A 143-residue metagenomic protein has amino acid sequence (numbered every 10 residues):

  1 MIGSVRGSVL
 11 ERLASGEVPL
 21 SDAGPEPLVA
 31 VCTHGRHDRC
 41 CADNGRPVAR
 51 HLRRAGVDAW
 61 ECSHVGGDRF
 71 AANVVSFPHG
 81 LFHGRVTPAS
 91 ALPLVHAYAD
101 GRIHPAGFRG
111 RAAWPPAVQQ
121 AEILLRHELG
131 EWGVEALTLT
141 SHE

Functional and structural regions predicted by a protein language model:
M1-E143: Histidine/cysteine-enriched polar flanking segments
